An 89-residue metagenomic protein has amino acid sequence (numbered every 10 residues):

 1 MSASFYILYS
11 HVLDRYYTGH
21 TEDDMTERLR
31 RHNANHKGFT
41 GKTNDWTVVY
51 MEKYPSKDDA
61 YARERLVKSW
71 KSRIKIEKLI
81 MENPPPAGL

Functional and structural regions predicted by a protein language model:
M1-K37, G41-M51, D58-K68, S72 (+1 more regions): GIY-YIG nuclease catalytic motif and its immediate N-terminal context
